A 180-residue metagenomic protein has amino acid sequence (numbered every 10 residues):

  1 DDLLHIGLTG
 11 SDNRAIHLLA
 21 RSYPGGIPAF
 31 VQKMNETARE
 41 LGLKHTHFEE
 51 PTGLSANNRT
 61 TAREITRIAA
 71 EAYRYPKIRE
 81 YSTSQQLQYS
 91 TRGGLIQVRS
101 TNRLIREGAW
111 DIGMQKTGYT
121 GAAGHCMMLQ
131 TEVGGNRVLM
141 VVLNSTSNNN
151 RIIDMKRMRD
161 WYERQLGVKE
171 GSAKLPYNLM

Functional and structural regions predicted by a protein language model:
D1-H17, R21, I96-I112: Conserved catalytic neighborhood of penicillin-recognizing serine enzymes
G25-M180: Penicillin-recognizing serine hydrolase domain
